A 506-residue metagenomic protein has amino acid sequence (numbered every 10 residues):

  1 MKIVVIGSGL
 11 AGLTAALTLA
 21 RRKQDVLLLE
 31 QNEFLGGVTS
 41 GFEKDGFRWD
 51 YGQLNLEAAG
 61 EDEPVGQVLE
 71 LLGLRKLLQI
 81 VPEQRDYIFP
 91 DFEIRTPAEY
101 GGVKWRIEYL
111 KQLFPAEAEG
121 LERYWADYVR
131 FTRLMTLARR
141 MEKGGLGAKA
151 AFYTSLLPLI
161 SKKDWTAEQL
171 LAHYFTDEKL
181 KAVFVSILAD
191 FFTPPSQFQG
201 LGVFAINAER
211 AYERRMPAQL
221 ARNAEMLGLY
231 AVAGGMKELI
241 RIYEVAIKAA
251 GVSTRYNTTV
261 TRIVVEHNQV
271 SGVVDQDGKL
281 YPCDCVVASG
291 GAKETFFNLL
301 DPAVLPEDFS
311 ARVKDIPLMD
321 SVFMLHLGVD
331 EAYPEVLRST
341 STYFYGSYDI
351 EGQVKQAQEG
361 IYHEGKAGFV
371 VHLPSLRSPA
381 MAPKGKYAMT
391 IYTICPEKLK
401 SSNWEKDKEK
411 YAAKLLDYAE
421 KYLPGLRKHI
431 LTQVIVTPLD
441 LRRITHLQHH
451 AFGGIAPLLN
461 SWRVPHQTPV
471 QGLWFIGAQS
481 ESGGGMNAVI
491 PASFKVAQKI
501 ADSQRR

Functional and structural regions predicted by a protein language model:
M1-R133: N-terminal glycine-rich phosphate/pyrophosphate-binding loop and immediately adjacent elements
Q53, A478-A501: A conserved FAD-binding loop/helix module that cradles the flavin
V129-A250, Q448-A456: Active-site/ligand-binding neighborhood in enzyme catalytic cores
A182-Q197, K366-H372, G425-S482: A glycine-rich dinucleotide-binding beta-alpha-beta segment and adjacent secondary-structure elements that constitute
A231-V232, T259-A382: Mid-domain catalytic core of redox enzymes that form a hydrophobic substrate pocket/lid adjacent to a catalytic redox
I247-V260: A conserved beta-strand/loop element that lines the FAD pocket in flavoprotein oxidoreductases
V265, P438, A501-R506: Active-site-proximal substrate-binding core of FAD-dependent oxidoreductases
A367-G453: FAD-dependent oxidoreductase catalytic-site/capping-region signature
